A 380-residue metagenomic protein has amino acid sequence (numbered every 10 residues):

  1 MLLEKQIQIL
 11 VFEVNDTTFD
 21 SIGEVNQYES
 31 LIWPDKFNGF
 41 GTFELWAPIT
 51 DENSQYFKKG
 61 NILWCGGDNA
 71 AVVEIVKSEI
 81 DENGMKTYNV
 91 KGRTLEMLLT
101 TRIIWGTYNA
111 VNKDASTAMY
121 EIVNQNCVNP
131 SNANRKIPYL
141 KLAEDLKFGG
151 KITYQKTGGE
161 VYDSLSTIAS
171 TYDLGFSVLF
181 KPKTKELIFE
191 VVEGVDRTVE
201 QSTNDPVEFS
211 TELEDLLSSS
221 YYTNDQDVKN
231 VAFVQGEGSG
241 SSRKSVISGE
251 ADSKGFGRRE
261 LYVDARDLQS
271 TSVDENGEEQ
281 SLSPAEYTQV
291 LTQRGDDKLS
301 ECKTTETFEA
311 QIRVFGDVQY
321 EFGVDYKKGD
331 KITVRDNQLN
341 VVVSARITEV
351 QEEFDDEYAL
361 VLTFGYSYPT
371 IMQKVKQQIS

Functional and structural regions predicted by a protein language model:
M1-L2, S166, R197-C302, Y320-S344 (+1 more regions): Acidic, small/polar-enriched beta strand-loop surface segments
L3-N38, L213-Y221: Solvent-exposed edge beta-strands and adjacent loop segments that serve as assembly or binding interfaces
I22-G23, K36, E44-L45, G92 (+4 more regions): Amphipathic, non-transmembrane alpha-helical segments in extracytoplasmic/periplasmic proteins
D35-D51, K86-M97, V234, C302-D317 (+2 more regions): Oligomerization/assembly interface segments of phage tail-like spikes and tubes
D51-E144: Surface-exposed cap/loop segments at beta↔alpha junctions
K77-L99, P138-K229, N340: Short beta-strand-centered interaction patches in the first periplasmic/extracellular domains of large envelope
K77-N83, E349-D356: Short, conserved beta-turn/loop elements at beta-strand boundaries and strand-helix junctions
S367-S380: Glycine- and charge-enriched low-complexity intrinsically disordered segments
